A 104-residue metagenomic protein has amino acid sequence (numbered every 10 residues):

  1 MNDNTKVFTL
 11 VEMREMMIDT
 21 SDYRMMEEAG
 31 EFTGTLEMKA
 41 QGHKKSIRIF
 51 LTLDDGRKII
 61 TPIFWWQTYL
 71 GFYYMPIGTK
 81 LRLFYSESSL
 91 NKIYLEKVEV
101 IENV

Functional and structural regions predicted by a protein language model:
M1-N4, E102-V104: Short intrinsically disordered terminal tails
T5-K45: Structural detector for short beta-strands of small beta-barrel domains
K39-G42, L53, S86-S88: Acidic surface patches and DE-rich sequence motifs
R48-D55: Short, acidic/hydrophobic/Gly-rich beta-strand patch recurrent on exposed beta strands that often constitutes part
R57-M75: Beta-strand/loop nucleic-acid-binding surfaces
S86-V104: OB-fold/S1-family single-stranded nucleic acid-binding modules
